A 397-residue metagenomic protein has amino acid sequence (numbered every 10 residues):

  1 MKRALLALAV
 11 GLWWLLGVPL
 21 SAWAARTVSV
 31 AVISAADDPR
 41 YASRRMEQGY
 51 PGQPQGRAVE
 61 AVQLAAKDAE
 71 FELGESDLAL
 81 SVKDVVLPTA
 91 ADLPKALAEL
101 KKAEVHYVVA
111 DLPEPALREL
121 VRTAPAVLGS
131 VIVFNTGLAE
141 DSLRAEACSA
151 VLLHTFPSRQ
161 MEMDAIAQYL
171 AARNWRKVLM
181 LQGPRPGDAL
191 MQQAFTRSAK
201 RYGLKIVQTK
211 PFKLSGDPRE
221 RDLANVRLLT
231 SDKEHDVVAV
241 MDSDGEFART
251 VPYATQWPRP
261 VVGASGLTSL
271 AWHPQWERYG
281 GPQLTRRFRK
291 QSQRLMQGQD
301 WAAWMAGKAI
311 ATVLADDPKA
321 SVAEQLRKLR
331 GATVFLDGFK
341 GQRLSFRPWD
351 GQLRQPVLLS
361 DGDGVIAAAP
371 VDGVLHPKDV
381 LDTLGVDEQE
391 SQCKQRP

Functional and structural regions predicted by a protein language model:
A4-L5, W23-P397: Extracytosolic ligand-binding ectodomains
A7-P19: Bacterial N-terminal signal peptides
